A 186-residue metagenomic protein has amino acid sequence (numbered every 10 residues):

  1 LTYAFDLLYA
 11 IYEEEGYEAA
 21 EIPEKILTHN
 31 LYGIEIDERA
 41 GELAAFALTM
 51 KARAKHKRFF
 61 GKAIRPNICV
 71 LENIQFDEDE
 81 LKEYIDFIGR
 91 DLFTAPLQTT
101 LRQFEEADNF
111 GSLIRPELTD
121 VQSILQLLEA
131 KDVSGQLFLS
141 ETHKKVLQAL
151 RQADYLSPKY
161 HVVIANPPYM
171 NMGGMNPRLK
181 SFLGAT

Functional and structural regions predicted by a protein language model:
L1-T186: SAM-dependent methyltransferase catalytic region
